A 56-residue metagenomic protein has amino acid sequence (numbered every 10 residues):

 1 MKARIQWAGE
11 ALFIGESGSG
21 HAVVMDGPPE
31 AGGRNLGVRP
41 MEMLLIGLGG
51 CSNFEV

Functional and structural regions predicted by a protein language model:
M1-I46: Extended beta-strand/beta-hairpin segments
M43-V56: Active-site helix/loop of acyl-thioester processing domains in fatty-acid/polyketide metabolism, spanning hotdog-fold
